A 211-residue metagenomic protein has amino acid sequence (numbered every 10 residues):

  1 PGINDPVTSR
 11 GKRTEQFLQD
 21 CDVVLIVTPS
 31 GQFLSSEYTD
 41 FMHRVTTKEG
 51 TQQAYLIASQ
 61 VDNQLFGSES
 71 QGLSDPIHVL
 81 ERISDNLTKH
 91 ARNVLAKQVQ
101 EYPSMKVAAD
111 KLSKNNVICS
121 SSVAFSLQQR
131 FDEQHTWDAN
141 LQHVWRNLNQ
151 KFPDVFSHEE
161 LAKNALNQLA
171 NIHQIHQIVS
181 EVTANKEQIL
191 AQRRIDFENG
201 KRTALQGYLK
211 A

Functional and structural regions predicted by a protein language model:
P1-N185: Globular "head" domains of long coiled-coil molecular machines
E187-E198: Short, flexible loop/turn segments with low-complexity composition
A204-A211: A non-catalytic, extended alpha-helical scaffold characteristic of dynamin-superfamily P-loop GTPases
